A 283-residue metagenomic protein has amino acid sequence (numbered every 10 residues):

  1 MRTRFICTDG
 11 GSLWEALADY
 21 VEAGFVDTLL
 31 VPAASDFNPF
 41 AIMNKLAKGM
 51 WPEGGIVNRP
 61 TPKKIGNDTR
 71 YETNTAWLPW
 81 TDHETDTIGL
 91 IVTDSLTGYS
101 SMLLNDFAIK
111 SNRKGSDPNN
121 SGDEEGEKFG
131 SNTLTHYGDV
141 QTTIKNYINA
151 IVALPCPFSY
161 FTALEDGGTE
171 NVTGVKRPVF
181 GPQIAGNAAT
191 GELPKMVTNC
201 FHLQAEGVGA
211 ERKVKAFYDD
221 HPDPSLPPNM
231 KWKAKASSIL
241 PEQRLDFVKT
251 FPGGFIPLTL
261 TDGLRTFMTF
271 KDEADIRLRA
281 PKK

Functional and structural regions predicted by a protein language model:
M1-T75, E84-T87, G98-M102: Conserved P-loop
F5-D9, T93, T162-L164, L203-Q204: Short His-Asn-centered micro-motif
T28-A33, G55, G115-N119, A185-A189 (+1 more regions): Glycine-rich loops and low-complexity Gly/Arg-rich segments that provide flexible linkers or classic glycine-based
K45-T61, F107-A108, D166-T169, A205-V208: Short regulatory "switch" loops immediately downstream of catalytic or recognition motifs within protein catalytic
G55-Y71, L258-K283: Glycine- and charge-rich intrinsically disordered segments
T81: A C-terminal functional module that forms or caps the active site or interfaces directly with catalytic machinery
D86-A189: P-loop NTPase motor core
A150-L258: Phosphate-binding/switch region of NTP-binding enzymes
